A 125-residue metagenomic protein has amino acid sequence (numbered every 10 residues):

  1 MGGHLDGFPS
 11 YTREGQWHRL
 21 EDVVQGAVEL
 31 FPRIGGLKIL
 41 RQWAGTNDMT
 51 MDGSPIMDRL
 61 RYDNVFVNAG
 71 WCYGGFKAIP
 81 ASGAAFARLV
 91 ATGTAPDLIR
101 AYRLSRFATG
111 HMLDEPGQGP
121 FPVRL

Functional and structural regions predicted by a protein language model:
M1-D63: Active-site lid/adjacent beta-loop-alpha segment flanking the redox-cofactor pocket in flavoenzymes
R61-L125: C-terminal lid/capping helical subdomain adjacent to the catalytic/cofactor pocket in oxidative enzymes
